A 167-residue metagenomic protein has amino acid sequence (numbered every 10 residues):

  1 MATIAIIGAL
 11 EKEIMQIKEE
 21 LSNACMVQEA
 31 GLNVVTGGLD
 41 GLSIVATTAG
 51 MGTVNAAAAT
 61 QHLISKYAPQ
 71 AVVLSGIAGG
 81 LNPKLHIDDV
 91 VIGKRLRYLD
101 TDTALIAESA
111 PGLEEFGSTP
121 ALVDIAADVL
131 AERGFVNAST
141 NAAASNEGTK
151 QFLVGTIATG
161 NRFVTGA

Functional and structural regions predicted by a protein language model:
M1-Y67: N-terminal short beta-loop-beta anion/metal-coordinating cradle
I14-M15, T53-A56, G80-K84, D100-T101: Short active-site-adjacent helix-start/loop capping segments
Q61-H62, G79-L81: A generic local secondary-structure boundary/capping motif
Q70-V73: Structural motif
L81-A167: Mid-sequence, gly/pro-rich, charge-dense loop/helix-turn segments that line enzyme active sites
